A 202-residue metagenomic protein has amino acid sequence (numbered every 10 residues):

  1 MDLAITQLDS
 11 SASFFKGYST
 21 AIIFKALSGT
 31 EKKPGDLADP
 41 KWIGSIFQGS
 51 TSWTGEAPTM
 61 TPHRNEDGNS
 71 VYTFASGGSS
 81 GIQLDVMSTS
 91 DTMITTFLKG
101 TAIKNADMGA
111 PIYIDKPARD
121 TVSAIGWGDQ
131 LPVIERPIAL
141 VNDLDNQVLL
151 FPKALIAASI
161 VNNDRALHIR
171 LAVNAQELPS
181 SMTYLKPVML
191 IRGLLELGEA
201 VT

Functional and structural regions predicted by a protein language model:
M1-T202: Signature of extracytoplasmic/envelope-associated structural regions
